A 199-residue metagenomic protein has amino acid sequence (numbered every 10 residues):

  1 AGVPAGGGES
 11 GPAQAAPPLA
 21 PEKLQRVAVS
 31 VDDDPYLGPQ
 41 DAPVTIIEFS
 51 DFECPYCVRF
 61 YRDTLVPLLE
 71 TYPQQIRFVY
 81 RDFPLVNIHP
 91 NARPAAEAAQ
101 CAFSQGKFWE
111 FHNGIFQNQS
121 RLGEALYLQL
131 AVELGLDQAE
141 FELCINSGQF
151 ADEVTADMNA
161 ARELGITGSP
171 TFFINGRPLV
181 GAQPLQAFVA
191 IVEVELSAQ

Functional and structural regions predicted by a protein language model:
A1, F49, L128-Q199: C-terminal cap of thioredoxin/glutaredoxin-like
A1-K23: N-terminal targeting signals for export/organelle localization
A15, Q25-A28, S197: Intrinsically disordered, low-complexity segments enriched in small/polar and acidic residues
P17-P18, Q25, A161-I166: Short linear motifs in intrinsically disordered
V27-V44: A short beta-strand-turn-helix
V31-D32, D63-L65, A156-N159: Alpha-helical scaffolding within the catalytic cores of extracellular/periplasmic polymer-degrading hydrolases
Y36-L37, L122, L179: Short clusters of hydrophobic/aromatic residues that line enzyme substrate/ligand-binding pockets
A42, I47-V132, L164-T167, E193-V194 (+1 more regions): Structural alpha/beta surface segment adjacent to cysteine/selenocysteine redox centers across thiol/disulfide enzymes
